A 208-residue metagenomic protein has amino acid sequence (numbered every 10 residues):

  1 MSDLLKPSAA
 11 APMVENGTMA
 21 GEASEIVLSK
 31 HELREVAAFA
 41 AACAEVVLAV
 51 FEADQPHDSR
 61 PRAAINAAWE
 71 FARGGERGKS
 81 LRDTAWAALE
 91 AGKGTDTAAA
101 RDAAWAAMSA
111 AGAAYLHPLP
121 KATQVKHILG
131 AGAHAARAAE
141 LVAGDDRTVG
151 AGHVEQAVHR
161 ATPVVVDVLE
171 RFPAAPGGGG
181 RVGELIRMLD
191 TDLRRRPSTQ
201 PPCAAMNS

Functional and structural regions predicted by a protein language model:
S2-G150, V154, V158: Structured binding/interaction patches within domain cores
T162-S208: Acidic, carboxylate-rich catalytic segments that either coordinate divalent cations
